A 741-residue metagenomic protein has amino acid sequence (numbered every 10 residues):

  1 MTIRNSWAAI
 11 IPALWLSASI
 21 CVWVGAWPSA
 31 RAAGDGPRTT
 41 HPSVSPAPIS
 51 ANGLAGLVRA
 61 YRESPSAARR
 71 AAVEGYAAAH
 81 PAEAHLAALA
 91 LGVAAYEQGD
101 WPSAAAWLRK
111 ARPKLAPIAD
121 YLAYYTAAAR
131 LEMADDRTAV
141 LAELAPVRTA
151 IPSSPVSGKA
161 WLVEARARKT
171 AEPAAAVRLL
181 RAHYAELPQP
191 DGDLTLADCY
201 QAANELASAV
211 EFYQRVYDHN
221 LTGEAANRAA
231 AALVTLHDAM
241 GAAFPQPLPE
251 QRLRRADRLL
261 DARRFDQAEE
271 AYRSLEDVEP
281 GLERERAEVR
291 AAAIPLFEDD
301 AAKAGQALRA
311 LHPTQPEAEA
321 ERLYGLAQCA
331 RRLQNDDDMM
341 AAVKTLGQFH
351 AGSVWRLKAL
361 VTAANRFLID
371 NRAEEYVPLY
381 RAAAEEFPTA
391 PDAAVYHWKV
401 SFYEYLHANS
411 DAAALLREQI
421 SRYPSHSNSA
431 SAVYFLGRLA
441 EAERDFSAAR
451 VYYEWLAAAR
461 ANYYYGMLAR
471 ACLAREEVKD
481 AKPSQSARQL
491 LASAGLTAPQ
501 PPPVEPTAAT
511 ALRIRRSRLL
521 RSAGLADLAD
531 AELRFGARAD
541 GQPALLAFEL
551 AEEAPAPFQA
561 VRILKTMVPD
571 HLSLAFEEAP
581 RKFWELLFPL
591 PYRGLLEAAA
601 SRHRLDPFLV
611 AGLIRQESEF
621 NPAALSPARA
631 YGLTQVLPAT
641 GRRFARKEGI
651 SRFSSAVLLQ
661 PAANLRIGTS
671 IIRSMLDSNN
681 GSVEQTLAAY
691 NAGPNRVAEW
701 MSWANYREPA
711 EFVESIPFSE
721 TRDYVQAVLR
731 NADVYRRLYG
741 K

Functional and structural regions predicted by a protein language model:
A30-V93, E97-G99, Y121, R228-A230 (+5 more regions): N-terminal leader/linker segments that initiate helical-solenoid repeat arrays
V44, Y76-A84, L108-D120, V147-K159 (+12 more regions): Short solvent-exposed coil/turn linkers within tandem alpha-helical repeat scaffolds
G53, L57, A88, A123 (+12 more regions): TPR repeat positional signature
G56, L91, T126, E164 (+10 more regions): Structural register within alpha-helical repeat arrays
A60, A95, R130, R168 (+10 more regions): Residue at a conserved register position within TPR or TPR-like alpha-solenoid repeats
S64, G99, A134-D135, A171-E172 (+9 more regions): Residue-level detector of the short coil/turn that links helix A to helix B within each tetratricopeptide repeat
R69, A104, V140, A176 (+9 more regions): Single-residue signature of alpha-solenoid repeat helices
F349, V354, K358-V361, D370-E375 (+14 more regions): Catalytic glycan-binding domains that act on GlcNAc-containing polysaccharides
